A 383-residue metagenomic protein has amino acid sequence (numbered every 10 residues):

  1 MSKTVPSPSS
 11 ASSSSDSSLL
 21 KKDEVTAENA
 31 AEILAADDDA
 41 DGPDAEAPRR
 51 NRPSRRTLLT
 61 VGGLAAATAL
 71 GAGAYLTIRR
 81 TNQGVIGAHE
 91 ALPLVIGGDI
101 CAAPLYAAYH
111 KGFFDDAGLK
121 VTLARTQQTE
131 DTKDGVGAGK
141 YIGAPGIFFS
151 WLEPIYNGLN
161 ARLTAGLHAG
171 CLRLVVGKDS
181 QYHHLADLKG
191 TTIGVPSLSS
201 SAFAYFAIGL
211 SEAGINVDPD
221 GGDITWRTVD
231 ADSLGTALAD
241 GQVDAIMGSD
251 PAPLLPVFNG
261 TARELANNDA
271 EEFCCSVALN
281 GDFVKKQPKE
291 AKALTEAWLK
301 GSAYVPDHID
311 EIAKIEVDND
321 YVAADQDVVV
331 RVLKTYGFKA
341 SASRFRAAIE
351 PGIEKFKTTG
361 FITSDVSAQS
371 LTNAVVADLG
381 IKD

Functional and structural regions predicted by a protein language model:
M1-R52, T68-A69: Secretory targeting signals
R50-N51, T57-T77: N-terminal export signals
L64, G71, T77-R227, D244-D250 (+1 more regions): Short, glycine-/small- and polar/acidic-enriched structural segments that line small-molecule recognition paths
G98, R125, T129, V195 (+10 more regions): Solvent-exposed, acidic/flexible segments
A103, A107, G112, D134 (+12 more regions): Solvent-exposed, polar/charged alpha-helical surfaces in well-ordered, non-transmembrane soluble domains, broadly
F149, D220-D223, R227, D232-N319: Pocket-lining segment of extracytoplasmic ligand-binding domains
Q287-T363: Secondary-structure end/capping motifs
K357-D383: Conserved C-terminal helix/tail region of periplasmic/extracytoplasmic solute-binding proteins
